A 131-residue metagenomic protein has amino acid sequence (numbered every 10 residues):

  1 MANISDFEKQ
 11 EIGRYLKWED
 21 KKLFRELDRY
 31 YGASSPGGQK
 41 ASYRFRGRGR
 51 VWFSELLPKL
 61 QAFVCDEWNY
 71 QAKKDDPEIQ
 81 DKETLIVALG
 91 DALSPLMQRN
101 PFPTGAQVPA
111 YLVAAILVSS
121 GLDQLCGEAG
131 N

Functional and structural regions predicted by a protein language model:
M1-K74: Membrane-active, amphipathic/fusogenic segments and juxtamembrane/transmembrane anchors that bind or insert into lipid
E67-G127: Membrane-inserting effector segments that mediate pore formation, membrane fusion, or transient membrane insertion
G130-N131: C-terminal, beta-strand-rich globular interaction domains
